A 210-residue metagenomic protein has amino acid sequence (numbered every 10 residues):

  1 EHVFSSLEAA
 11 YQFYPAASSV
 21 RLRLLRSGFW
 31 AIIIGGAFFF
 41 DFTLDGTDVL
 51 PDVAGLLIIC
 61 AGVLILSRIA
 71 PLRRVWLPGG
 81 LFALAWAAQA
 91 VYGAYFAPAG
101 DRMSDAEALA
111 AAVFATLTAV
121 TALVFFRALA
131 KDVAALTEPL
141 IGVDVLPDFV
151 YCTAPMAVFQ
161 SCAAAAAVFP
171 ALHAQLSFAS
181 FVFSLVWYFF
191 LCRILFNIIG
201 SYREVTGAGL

Functional and structural regions predicted by a protein language model:
E1-R26, I58-G62: N-terminal juxtamembrane cytosolic/stromal segments of multi-pass membrane proteins
V20-W30, A70-F82, L146-C152: Membrane-interfacial loop-to-transmembrane alpha-helix junctions, especially the N-terminal start
L25-W30, W76-G93, V158-A164: Hydrophobic alpha-helical transmembrane segments of multi-pass membrane proteins
I33-L50, A54, P71-R73, W86-A111: Helix-loop junctions on the outward
P51-L81, A90-P98, A122-E138, L195: Internal transmembrane alpha-helix with an interfacial aromatic "cap," most often the third helix
A85, T118-F126, D144-V168, F183-W187: Hydrophobic alpha-helical membrane segments
D101-A106, A164-V186: Extracellular/periplasmic helix-loop-helix junctions in multi-pass membrane proteins
A130-C162, I198-L210: Membrane-helix boundary/juxtamembrane motif in polytopic membrane proteins
